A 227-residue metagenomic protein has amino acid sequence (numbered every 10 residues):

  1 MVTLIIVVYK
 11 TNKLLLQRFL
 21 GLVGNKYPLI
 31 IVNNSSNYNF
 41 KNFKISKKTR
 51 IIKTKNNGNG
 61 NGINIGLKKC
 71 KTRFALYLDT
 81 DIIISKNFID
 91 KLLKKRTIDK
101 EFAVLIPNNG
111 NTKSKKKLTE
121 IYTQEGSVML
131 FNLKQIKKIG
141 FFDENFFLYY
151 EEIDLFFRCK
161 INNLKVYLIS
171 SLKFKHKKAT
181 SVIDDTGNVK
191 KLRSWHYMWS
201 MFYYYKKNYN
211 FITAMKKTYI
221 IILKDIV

Functional and structural regions predicted by a protein language model:
V8-G24: Short, well-formed alpha-helical segments that are part of the catalytic scaffolds of diverse glycosyltransferases
L20-K53: Acidic donor-binding segment of Leloir-type glycosyltransferases
T54-C70: Glycine-rich, basic loop-to-helix element that forms the pyrophosphate-binding segment of sugar-nucleotide handling
A75: Short aromatic/hydrophobic "clamp" motif used to bind/position activated sugar donors
I83-K116: Conserved donor NDP-sugar-binding/catalytic core segment of glycosyltransferases
K113-F131: A recurrent flexible, glycine/aromatic-enriched loop bordering the glycosyltransferase active site that acts as
M129-F131, Q135, I139-G140, N145-K173: A short, conserved alpha-helix in the catalytic core of glycosyltransferases
F157, K165-V227: Active-site-adjacent helix/loop segment of glycosyltransferases that harbors family-specific signature motifs
